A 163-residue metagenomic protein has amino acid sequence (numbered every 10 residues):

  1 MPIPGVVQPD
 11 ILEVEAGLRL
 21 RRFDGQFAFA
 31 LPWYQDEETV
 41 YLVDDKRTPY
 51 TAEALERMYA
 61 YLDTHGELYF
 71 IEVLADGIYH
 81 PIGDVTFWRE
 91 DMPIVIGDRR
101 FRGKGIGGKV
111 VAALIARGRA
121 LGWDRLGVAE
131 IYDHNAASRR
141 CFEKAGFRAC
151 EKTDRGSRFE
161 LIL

Functional and structural regions predicted by a protein language model:
M1-R57: A short, well-structured alpha-helix characteristic of acyl/acetyltransferase catalytic modules
G5-V6, V14, K152-L163: C-terminal "cap" of GNAT-fold acetyltransferases
M58-F70: A short helix-loop-beta-strand connector motif used in the catalytic cores of GNAT acetyltransferases and, in some
F70, I78-D91: Conserved beta-strand in the GNAT
E72, D91-G107, I131-Y132: A short, internal acetyl-CoA/4′-phosphopantetheine-binding micro-motif in the GNAT/acyltransferase core
G103-R117, R139-K144: Conserved acetyl-CoA-binding loop-helix of GNAT-fold acetyltransferases
V128-R139: Conserved beta-strand-loop-alpha-helix junction that forms the acyl-donor binding cleft
E143-T153: Conserved acetyl-CoA-binding loop of GNAT-fold acetyltransferases
